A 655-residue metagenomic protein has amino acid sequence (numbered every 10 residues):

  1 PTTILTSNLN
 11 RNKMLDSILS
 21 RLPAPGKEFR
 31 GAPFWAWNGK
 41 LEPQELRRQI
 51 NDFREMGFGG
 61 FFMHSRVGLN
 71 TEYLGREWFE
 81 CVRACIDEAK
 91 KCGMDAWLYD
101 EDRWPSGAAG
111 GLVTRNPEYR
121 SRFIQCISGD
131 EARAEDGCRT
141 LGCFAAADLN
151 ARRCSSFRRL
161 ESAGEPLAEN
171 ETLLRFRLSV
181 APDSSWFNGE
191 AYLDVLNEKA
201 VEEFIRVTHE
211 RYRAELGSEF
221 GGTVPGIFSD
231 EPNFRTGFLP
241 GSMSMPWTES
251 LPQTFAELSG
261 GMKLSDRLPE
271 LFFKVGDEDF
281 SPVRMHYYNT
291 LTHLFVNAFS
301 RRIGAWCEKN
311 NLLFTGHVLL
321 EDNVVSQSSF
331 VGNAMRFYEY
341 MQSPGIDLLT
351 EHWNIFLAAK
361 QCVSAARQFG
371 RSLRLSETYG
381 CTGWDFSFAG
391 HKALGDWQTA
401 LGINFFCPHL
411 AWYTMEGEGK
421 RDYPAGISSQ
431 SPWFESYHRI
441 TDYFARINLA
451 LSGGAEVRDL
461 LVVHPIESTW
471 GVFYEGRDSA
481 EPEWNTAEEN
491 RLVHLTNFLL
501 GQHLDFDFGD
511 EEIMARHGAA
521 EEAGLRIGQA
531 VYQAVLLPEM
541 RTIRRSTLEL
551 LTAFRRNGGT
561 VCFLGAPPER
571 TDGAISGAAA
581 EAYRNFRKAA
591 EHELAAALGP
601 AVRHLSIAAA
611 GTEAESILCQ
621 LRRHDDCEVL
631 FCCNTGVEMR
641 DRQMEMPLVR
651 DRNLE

Functional and structural regions predicted by a protein language model:
I4-F34: Generic start-of-chain signal for non-secretory N-termini
S17-I18, I50, R54: N-terminal regions that are enriched for targeting/export leaders and immediately downstream pro/stem segments
R21, F29-A32, E42-R48, G60-F61 (+7 more regions): Carbohydrate-binding surfaces of carbohydrate-active enzymes
E55-F61, E169-D183, K263-F272: Short coil-to-beta-strand
S65-E202, R206, G217: Acidic/aromatic-lined carbohydrate-recognition and catalytic surfaces of CAZymes acting on diverse glycans
T208-R213: Zn2+-dependent metallopeptidase catalytic core
